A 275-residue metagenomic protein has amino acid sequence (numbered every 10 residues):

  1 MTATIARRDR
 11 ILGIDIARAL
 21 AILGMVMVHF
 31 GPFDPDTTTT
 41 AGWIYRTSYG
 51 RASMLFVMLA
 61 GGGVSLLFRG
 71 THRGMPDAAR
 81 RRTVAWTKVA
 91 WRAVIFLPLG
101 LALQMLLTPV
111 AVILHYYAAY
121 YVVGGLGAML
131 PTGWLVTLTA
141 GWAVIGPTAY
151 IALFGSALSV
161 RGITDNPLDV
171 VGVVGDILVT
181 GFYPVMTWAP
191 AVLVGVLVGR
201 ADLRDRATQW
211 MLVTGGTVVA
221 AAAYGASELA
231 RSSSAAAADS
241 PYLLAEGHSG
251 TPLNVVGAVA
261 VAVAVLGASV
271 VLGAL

Functional and structural regions predicted by a protein language model:
M1-L275: Alpha-helical transmembrane segments and their immediate juxtamembrane cytosolic regions
